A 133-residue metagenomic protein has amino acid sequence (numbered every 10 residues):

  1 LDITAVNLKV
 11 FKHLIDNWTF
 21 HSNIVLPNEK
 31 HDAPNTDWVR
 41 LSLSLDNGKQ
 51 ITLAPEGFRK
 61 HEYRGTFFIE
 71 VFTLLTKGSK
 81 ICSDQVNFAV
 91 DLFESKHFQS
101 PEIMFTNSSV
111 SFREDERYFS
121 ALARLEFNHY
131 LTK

Functional and structural regions predicted by a protein language model:
L1-R59, K77-K80, D84-F88, K96: Small/polar-rich, solvent-exposed N-terminal microdomains that initiate assembly or binding
F20, N87-K133: Acidic-leaning, charged glycine-interspersed low-complexity segments
D32, K60, F112-E116: Sterically constrained small-residue positions within well-ordered secondary structures of folded domains
L45-N47, F58-I69, P101-F105: Alpha-helical context
R59-L75, F119-Y130: Oligomerization/assembly interface segments of phage tail-like spikes and tubes
L74-T76, S111-F112: Short Gly/Pro-enriched loop/turn and capping motifs at secondary-structure junctions
